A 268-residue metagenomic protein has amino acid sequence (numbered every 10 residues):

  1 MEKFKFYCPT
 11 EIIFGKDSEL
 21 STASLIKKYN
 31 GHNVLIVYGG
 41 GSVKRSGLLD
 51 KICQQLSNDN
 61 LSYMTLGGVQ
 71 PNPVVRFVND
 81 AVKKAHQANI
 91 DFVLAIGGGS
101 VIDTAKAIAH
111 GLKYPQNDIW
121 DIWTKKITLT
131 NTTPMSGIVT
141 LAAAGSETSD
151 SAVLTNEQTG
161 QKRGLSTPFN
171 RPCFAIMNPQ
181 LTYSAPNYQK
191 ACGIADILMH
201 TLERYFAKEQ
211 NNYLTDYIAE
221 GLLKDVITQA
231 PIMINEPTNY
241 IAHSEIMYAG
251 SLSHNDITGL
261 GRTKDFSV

Functional and structural regions predicted by a protein language model:
M1-F92: ATP/NTP phosphate-donor binding region
E11, N33-L35, Y63-M64, D91-L94 (+5 more regions): Structural motif
K51-I52, A81-V82, V101-P115, T148-S149: Short Gly/Thr/Asp-enriched flexible loops that form oxyanion-binding sites at enzyme active sites
Q70, I96-G98, D265-V268: Active-site nucleophile and cofactor-binding loops and adjacent substrate-binding regions of central metabolic enzymes
I90-K106, T140-S146: Glycine/serine-rich anion-binding loops at beta->alpha junctions that coordinate negatively charged ligand groups
Y114-L214: A glycine/threonine-rich phosphate-anchoring loop and its flanking beta-alpha core in nucleotide/phosphate-binding
R204, K208-V268: Active-site segments that bind and position negatively charged phosphate/pyrophosphate groups
